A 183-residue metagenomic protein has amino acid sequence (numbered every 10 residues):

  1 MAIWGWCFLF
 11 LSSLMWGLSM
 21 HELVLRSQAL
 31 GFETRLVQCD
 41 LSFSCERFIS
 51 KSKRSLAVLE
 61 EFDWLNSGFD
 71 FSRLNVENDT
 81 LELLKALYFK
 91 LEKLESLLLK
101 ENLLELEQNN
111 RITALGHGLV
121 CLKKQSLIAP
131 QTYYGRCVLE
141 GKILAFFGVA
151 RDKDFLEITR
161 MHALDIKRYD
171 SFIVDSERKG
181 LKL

Functional and structural regions predicted by a protein language model:
A2-A114, V120-L183: Structured alpha-helical
